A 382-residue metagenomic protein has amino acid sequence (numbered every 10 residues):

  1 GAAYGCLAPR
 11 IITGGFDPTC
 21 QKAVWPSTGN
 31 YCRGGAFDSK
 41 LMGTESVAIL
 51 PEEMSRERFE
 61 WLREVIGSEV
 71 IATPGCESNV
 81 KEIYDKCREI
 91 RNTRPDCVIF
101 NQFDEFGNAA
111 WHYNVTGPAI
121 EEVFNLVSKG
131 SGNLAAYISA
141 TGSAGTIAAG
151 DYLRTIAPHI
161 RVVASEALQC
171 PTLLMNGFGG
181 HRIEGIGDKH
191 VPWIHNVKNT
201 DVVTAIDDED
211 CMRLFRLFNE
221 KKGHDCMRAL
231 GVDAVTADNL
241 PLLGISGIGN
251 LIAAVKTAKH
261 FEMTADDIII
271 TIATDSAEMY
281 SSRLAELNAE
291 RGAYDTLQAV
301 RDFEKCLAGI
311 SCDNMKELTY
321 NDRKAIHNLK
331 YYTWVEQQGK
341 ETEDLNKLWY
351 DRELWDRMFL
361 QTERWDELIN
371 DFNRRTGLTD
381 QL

Functional and structural regions predicted by a protein language model:
A2-Q21, C32, T116-K129: Short internal alpha-helix immediately C-terminal to a glycine-rich phosphate-binding loop in Rossmann-like
C6-G15, R33-E45, D151-I156, V255-E262: Alpha-helix C-terminal capping segments
G14-E53, G132-T146, A273: A short, small-residue-rich loop immediately preceding and capping a beta-strand
K22, R33-I90, T172-G185, K189-V191 (+1 more regions): Active-site-proximal loop->helix
Y84, N92, D96, L153-L243 (+1 more regions): Active-site/ligand-binding loops adjacent to catalytic centers
T93-A149, D210-L240: Active-site/ligand-binding-proximal alpha/beta "capping" segment
D104-G107, T141-G145, E166-P171, H190 (+3 more regions): Glycine-rich beta-alpha junction loops
